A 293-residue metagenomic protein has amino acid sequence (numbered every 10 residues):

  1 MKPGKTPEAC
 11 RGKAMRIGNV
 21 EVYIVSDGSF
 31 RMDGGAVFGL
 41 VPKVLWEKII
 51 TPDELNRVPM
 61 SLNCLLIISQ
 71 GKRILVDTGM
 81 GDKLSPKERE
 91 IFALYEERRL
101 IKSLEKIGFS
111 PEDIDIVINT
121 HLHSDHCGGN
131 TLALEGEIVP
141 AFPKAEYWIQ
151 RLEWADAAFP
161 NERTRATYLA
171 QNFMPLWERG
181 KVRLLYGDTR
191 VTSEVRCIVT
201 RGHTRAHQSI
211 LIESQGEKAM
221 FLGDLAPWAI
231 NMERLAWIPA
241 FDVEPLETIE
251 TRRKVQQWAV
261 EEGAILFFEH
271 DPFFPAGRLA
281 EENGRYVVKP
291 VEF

Functional and structural regions predicted by a protein language model:
M1-E105, D113-I116, E217-G223: Metallo-beta-lactamase
K2, R16, Y95-F109, D113 (+2 more regions): Metallo-beta-lactamase
D27-G28, T78-G81, L122, L152-E153 (+3 more regions): Active-site metal-binding loops of divalent metal-dependent hydrolases
I50-L55, E135-G136, C197-I198: Short, P/G- and charge-enriched loop/turn segments at secondary-structure junctions
N63-I67, H207-I212: Short beta-strand scaffold segments in enzyme catalytic cores
I91-K102, G216-F293: Cap/insert and terminal regions of metallo-dependent hydrolase folds
I114-D125: Metallo-beta-lactamase
C127-E137, R278-L279: Metal-dependent catalytic neighborhoods of phosphoester/phosphodiester hydrolases
